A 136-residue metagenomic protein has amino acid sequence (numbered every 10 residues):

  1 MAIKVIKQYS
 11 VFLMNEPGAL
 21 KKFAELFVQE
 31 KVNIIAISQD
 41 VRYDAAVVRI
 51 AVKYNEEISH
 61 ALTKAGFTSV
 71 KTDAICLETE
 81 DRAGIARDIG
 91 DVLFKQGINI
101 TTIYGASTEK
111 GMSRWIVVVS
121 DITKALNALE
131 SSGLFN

Functional and structural regions predicted by a protein language model:
M1-N136: A conserved regulatory-domain signal marking ACT and ACT-like small-molecule sensing domains and adjacent regulatory
